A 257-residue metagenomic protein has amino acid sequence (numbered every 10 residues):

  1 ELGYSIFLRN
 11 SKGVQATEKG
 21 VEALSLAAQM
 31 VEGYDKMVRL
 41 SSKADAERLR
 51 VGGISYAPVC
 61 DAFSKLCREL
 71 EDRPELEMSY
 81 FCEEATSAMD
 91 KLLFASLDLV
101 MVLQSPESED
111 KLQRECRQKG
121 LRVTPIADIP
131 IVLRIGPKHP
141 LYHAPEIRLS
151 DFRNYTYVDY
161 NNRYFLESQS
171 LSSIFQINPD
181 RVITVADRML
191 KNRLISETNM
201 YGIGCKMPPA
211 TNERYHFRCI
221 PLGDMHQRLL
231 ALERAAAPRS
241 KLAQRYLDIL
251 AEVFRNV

Functional and structural regions predicted by a protein language model:
E1, A23-D45: Alpha-helical linker/hinge and terminal dimerization helices associated with HTH transcriptional regulators
E1-A16: A short LG(V/I)-centered, amphipathic sequence patch enriched for acidic residue(s) preceding the LG motif
K19, A23-L26, D61-K65, E167 (+1 more regions): Short amphipathic alpha-helical coupling segments at ligand-binding clamshell hinges and other catalytic/signaling
A46-D90, K241: N-terminal winged-helix
C60-K65, E109, L141, P145-Q176 (+1 more regions): Secondary-structure junction motif
E84, L93-D98, L103, N162-R218: Hydrophobic hinge/microswitch elements
K111, Q118-T124, I129, M189-R239: Beta-alpha-beta core module
E115-I131, I135-Y157: Flexible hinge/capping segments at coil-to-helix
